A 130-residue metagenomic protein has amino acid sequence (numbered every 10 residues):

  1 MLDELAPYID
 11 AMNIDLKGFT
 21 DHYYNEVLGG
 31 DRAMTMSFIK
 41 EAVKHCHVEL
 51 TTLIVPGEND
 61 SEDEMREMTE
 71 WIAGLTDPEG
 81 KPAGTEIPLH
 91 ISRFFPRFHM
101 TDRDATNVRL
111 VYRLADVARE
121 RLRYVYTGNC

Functional and structural regions predicted by a protein language model:
M1-T106: Conserved AdoMet/S-adenosylmethionine-binding subsite of the radical SAM
R103-C130: A C-terminal junction/extension of Radical SAM enzymes
